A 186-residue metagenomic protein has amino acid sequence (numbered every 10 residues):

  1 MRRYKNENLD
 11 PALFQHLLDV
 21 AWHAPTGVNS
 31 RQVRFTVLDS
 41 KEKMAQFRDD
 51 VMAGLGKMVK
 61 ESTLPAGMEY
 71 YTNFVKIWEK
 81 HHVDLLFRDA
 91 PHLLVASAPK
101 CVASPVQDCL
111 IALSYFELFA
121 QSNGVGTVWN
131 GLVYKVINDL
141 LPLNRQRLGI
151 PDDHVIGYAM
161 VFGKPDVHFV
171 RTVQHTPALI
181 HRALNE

Functional and structural regions predicted by a protein language model:
M1-E186: Acidic, surface-exposed loops and disordered segments
